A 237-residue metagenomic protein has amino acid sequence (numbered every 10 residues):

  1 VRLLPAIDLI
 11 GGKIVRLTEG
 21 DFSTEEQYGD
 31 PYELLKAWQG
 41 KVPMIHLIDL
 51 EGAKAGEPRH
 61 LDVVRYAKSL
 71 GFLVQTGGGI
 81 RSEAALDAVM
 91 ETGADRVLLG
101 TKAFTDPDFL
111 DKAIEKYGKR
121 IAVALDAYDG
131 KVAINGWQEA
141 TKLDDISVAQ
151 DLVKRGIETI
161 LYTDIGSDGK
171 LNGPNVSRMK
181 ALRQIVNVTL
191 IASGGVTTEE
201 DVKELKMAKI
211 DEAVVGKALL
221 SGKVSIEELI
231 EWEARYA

Functional and structural regions predicted by a protein language model:
D8, I45, V89, V123 (+4 more regions): Conserved, mostly hydrophobic/aromatic
I10-S23, A94-D168: Conserved anion-binding
D21-Q39: Short catalytic helix/loop segments, enriched in acidic residues and glycine and frequently bearing histidine
M44-R59, T101, Y162-N172: Glycine-rich, proline-tolerant flexible connector loops at the mouths of alpha/beta enzymes
E51, G56-I114: Glycine/small-residue-rich loop that forms an oxyanion/phosphate-binding "nest" at active or ligand-binding sites
P58-R65, P107, Q138-S147, N172-K180: Charged helix-capping and loop-helix junction motifs
L70, V74-R96, S177-E212: Catalytic cores of alpha/beta
I80, E91-F109, D164-G166, G194-T198 (+1 more regions): Glycine-rich phosphate-binding active-site loops on the catalytic face of alpha/beta enzymes
